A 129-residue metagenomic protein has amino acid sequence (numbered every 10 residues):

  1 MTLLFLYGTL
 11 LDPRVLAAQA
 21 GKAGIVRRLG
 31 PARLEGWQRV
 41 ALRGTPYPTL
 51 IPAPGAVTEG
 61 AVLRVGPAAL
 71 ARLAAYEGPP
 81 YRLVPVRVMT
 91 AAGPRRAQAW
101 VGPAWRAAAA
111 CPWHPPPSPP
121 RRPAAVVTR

Functional and structural regions predicted by a protein language model:
M1-R129: Glycine-aromatic micro-motifs
